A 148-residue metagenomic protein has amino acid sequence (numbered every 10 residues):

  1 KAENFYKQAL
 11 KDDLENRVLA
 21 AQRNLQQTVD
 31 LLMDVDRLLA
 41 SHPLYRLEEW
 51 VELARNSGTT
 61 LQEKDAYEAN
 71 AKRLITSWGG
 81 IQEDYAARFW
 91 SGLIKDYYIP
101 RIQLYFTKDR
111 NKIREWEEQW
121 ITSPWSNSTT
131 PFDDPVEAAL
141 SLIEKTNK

Functional and structural regions predicted by a protein language model:
K1-K148: Catalytic domains of carbohydrate-active enzymes that cleave complex glycans
